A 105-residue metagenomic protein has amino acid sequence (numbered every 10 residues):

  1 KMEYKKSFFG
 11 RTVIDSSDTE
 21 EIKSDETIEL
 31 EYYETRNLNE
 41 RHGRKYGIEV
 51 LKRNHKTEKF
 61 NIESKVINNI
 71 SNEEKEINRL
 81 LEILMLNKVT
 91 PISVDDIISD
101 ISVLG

Functional and structural regions predicted by a protein language model:
M2-Y33: Negatively charged, low-complexity tracts enriched in Asp/Glu with abundant Ser/Thr
F8, R36-N37, V50: Generic alpha-helical secondary structure signal
G10, S16-S17, L38-E40, K75-N78 (+1 more regions): Residues in flexible loops and secondary-structure boundaries
S24-E40, L81, P91, D95-D96: A positively charged, amphipathic N-terminal helix/segment that binds anionic biomolecules
Y32-E34, I67, I77: Generic structural hydrophobic/aromatic packing signal, biased to beta-strands
E40-I62: A short, structured beta-strand/loop element
N61-K75: A short, exposed loop/beta-hairpin motif centered on an aromatic-Gly-Thr core
K75-G105: Compositionally biased, intrinsically disordered linkers/stalks adjacent to structured regions
